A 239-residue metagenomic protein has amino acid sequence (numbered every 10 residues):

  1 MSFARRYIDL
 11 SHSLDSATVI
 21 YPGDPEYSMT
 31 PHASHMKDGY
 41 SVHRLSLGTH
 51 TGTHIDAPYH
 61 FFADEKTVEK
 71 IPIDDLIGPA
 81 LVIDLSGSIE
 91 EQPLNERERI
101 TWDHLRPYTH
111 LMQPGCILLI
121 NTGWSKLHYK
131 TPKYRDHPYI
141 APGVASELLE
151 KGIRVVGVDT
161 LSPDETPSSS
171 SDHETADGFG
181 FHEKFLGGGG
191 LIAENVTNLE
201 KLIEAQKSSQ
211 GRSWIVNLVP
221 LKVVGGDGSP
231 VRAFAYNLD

Functional and structural regions predicted by a protein language model:
M1-D239: Active-/binding-site microenvironments in catalytic and ligand-binding cores
